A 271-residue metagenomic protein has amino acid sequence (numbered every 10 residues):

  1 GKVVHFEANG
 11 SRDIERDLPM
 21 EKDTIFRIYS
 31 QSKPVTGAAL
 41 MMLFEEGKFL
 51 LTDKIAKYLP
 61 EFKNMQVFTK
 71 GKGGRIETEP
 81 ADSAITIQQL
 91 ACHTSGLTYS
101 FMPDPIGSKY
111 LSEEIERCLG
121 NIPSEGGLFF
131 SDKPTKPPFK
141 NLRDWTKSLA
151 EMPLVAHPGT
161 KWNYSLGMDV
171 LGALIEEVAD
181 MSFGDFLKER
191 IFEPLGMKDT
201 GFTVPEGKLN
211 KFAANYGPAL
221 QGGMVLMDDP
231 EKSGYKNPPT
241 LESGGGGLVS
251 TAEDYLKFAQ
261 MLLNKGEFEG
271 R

Functional and structural regions predicted by a protein language model:
G1, R27-I55, L90, M168-E176 (+1 more regions): Active-site SXXK
G1-I28, K48-L50, N64-I76: Short, conserved catalytic-motif segment at the N-terminal edge
V4-H5, T36-G37, Y99: Short active-site-adjacent helix-start/loop capping segments
E7, D53, M181: Short beta-to-alpha loop/turn elements within the nucleotide-binding domains of ABC transporters
A56-M65: Acidic helix-start/capping segments at beta-turn-to-alpha-helix junctions
Q66-R271: Short, surface-exposed loop or secondary-structure junction motifs that flank catalytic or metal-binding residues
